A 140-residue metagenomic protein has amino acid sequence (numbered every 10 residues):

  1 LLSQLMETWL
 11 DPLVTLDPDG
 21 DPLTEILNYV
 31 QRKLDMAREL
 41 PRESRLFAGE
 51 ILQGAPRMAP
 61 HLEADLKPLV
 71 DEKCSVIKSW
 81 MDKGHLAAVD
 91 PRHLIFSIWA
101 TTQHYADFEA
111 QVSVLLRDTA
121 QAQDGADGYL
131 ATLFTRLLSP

Functional and structural regions predicted by a protein language model:
L1-T15, L27, E63: An amphipathic alpha-helix adjacent to DNA-recognition modules
L2, M6, A48, A59-V70 (+2 more regions): Amphipathic, non-transmembrane alpha-helical scaffold segments
S3, E7, D35, R45 (+3 more regions): Generic alpha-helical structural context detector
W9-D21, R42-L46, A55, V70 (+1 more regions): Anionic, Ser/Thr-rich low-complexity intrinsically disordered regions
T15-E43, P91-I95: Hydrophobic alpha-helical connector segments
T24, P60-D65, M81-S97, G125: All-alpha amphipathic helical-bundle segments outside canonical DNA-binding/catalytic cores that form hydrophobic
R32-E39, K67, D71-K83, T101-P140: C-terminal peripheral helix-coil segments that are non-catalytic and often amphipathic
R38-P60, F108-L115: Amphipathic alpha-helical segments used for helix-helix packing
